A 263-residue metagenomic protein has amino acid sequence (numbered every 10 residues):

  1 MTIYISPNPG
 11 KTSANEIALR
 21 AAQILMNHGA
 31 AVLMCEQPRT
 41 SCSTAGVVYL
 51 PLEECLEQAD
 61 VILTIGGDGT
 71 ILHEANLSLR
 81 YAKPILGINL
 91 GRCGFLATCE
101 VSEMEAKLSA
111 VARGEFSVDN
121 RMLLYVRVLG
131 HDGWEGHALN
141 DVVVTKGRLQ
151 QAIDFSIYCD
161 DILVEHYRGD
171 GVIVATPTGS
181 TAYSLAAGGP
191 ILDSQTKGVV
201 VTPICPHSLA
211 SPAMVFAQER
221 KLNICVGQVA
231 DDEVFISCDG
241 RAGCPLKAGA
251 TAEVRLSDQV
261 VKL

Functional and structural regions predicted by a protein language model:
M1-V61, S102-S117, V128-G136: ATP/NTP phosphate-donor binding region
G10, D68-T70, C93, T178-S180: Short glycine-rich anion-binding loops that position phosphate/pyrophosphate groups of nucleotides and phosphorylated
A14-N15, G69-E74, T181-A186: Short glycine/serine/threonine-rich phosphate/pyrophosphate-binding segments that cradle anionic phosphate groups
D60, T64-D68, A75-S78: N-terminal glycine-rich "phosphate-gripper" loop used for MgATP/nucleotide binding and carboxylate activation
Y81-C99: Short, acidic/small-residue loops that bind anionic groups at enzyme active sites
C93-D170: Catalytic core of DAGKc-family lipid kinases
H131, V144, D160-L163, P212-L263: ATP/nucleoside-binding phosphotransfer catalytic cores, i.e., glycine-rich phosphate-binding loops
I162, H166-A210: Gly/Ser/Thr-rich active-site loops/lids in small-molecule metabolic enzymes that frequently grip phosphoryl groups
